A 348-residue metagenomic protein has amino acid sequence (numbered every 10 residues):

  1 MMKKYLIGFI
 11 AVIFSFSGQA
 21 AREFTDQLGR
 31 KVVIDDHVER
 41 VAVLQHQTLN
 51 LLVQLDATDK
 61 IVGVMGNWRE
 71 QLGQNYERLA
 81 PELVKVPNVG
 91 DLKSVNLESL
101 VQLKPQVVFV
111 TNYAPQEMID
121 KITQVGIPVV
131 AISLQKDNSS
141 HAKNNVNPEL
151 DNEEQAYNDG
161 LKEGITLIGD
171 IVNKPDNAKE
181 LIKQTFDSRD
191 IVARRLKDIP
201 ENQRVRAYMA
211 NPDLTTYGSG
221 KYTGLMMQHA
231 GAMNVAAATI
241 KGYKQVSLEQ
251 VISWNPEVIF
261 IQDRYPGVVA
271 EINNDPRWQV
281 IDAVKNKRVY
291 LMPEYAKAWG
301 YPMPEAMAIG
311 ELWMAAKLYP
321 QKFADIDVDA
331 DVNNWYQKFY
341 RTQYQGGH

Functional and structural regions predicted by a protein language model:
Y5-F14: Sec-dependent N-terminal signal peptides
S15-Q19: N-terminal signal peptide c-region/cleavage motif recognized by signal peptidases
Q27-G29, V86-E98, Q135, I240-L248: Short helix-initiation/N-cap motifs at beta->coil->alpha
K31, M118, T123-N211, P293-H348: Extracytoplasmic substrate-binding proteins
A42-L44, V62-M65, V107-T111, V129-S133 (+4 more regions): Structural recognition of the beta-strand scaffold that forms the well-ordered cores of secreted hydrolase catalytic
V43, L49-Q102, V107, A131-I132 (+1 more regions): A short, structured surface patch at a secondary-structure boundary
R69, Y222-Y243, S247: Alpha-helical, coiled-coil/dimerization segments enriched in small aliphatic residues
V89-L92, N96-Y113, I127, S247-R264: Proline-aspartate-enriched helix->loop->beta-strand connector
